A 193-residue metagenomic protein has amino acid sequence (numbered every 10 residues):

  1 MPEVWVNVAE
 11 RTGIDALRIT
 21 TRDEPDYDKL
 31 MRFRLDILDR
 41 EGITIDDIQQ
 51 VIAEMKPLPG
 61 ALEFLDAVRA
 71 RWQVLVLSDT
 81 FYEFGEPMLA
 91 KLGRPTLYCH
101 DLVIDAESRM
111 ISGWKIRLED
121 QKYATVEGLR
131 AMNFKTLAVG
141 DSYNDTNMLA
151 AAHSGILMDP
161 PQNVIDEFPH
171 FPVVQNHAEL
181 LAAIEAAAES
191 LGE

Functional and structural regions predicted by a protein language model:
M1-D36, R40: Active-site neighborhood of HAD-like aspartate-dependent phosphohydrolases
M31-G60: Metal-dependent phosphoesterase signature
V51-G60, L77-D79, W114-D120: Conserved beta-strand/loop elements of the cytosolic catalytic core of P-type E1-E2 ATPases, chiefly in the P-domain
A61-L89, L97-H100: Substrate-recognition element of Asp-dependent hydrolases with the DxDx(T/V) motif
V74, S78-D79, F134-Q175: Acidic, Mg2+-coordinating phosphoryl-transfer loop and its flanking beta/alpha structural elements, shared across
E83-T136: Substrate-recognition "cap/lid" segment bordering the active-site pocket of phosphatases
Y98, F171-L180: Short acidic-hydrophobic, aromatic-tinged amphipathic segments that line or gate anion-handling sites
D105-S112, I165-P172, A182-A187: Short, charged, surface-exposed secondary-structure boundary motifs
